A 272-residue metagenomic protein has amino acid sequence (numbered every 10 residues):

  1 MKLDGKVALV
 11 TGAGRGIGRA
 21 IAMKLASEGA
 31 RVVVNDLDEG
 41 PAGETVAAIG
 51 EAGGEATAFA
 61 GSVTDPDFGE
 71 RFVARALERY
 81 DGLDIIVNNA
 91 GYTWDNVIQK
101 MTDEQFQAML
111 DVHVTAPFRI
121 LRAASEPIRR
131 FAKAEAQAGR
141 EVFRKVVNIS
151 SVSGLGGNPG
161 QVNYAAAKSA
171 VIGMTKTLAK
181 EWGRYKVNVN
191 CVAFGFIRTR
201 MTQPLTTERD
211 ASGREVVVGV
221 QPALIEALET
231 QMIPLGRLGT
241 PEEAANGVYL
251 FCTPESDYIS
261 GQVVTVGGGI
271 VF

Functional and structural regions predicted by a protein language model:
L3-V33: Canonical Rossmann dinucleotide-binding motif of NAD(H)/NADP(H)-dependent dehydrogenases/reductases, specifically
G82, G183, N188, I259-G261: Short, small/polar-rich loop/turn modules that mediate ligand/substrate recognition or access, typified
V97-I98, T102-L110, E229: Substrate-binding pocket helix/loop in short-chain dehydrogenase/reductase
L121, A167, T175: Active-site helix of classical SDR
E126, K180-E181, D257: Alpha-helical segment proximal to the catalytic Tyr-Lys
S151: Residue(s) in the substrate-gating loop at a strand-loop-helix junction that position the organic substrate next
G156, G247-Y249, S260-F272: Short C-terminal tail/terminal secondary-structure segment of NAD(P)H-dependent dehydrogenase/reductase domains
